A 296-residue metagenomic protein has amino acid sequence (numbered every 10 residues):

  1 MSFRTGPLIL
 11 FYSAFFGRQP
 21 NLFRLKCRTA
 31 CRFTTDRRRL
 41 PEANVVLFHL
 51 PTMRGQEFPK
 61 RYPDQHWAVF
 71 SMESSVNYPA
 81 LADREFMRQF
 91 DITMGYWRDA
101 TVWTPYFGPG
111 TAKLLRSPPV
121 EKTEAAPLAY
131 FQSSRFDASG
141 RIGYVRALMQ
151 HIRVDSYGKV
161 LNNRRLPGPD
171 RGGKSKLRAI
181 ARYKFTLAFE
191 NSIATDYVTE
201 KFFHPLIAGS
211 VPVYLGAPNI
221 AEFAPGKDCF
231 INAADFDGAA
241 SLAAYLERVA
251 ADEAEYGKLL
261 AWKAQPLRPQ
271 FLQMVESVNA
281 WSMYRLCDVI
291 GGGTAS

Functional and structural regions predicted by a protein language model:
M1-F70, L81-A188, I193-S296: Pol beta-like nucleotidyltransferase catalytic core
S75-V76: Catalytic toxin/effector domains delivered as secreted proteins or via bacterial secretion systems
